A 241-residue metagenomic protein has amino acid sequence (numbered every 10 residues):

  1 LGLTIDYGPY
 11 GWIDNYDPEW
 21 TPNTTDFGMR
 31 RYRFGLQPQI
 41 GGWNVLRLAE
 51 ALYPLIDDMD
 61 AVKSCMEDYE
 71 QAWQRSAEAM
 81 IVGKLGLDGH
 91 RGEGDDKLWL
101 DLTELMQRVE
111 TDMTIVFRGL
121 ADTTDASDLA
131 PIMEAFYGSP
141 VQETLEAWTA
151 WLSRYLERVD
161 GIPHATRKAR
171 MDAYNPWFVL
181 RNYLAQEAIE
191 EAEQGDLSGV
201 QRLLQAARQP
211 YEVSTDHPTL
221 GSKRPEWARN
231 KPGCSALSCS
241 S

Functional and structural regions predicted by a protein language model:
L1-I13, F117-L120: Active-site acidic catalytic loop and adjacent metal/ATP-binding pocket of ATP-dependent phosphoryl transfer enzymes
D6-D26: Flexible glycine/proline-rich, aromatic-decorated loop/lid segments
F27-R30, F34-S241: Regulatory N- and C-terminal appendages and interdomain linkers associated with kinase/kinase-like NTP transferase
